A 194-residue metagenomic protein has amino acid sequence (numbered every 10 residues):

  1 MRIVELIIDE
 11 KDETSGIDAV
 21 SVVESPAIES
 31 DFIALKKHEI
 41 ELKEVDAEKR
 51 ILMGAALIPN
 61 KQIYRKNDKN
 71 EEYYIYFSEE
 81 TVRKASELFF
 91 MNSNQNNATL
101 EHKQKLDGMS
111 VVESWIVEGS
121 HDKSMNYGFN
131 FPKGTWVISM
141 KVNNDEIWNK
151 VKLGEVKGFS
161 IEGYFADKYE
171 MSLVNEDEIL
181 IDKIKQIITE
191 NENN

Functional and structural regions predicted by a protein language model:
M1-N191: Signature of dsDNA virion morphogenesis modules
